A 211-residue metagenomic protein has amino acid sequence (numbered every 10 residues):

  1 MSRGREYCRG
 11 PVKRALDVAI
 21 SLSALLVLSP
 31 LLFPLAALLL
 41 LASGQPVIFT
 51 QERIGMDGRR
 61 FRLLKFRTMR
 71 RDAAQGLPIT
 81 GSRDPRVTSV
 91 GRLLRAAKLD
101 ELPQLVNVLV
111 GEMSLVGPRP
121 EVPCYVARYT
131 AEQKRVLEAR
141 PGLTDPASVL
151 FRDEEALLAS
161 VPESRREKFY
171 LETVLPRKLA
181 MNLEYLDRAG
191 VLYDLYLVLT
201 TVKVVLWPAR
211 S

Functional and structural regions predicted by a protein language model:
S2-A73, Y185-S211: A hydrophobic, helix-centered structural microdomain
R5-Y7, V18, E138-S211: C-terminal terminal-structure detector
S21, F49, T88-R92, C124 (+1 more regions): Positions in alpha-helical segments
F33-A37, Q51-E52, Y125-V126, T130-E138 (+1 more regions): Intrinsically disordered, low-complexity boundary segments flanking structured domains
L35, P78, V116-P118, P123-C124 (+2 more regions): Short, hydrophobic secondary-structure boundary micro-motifs
F49-R86, A147-P176: Short, glycine-rich, amphipathic interfacial segments at transmembrane boundaries or analogous
R70, Y125, Y129, F151-D153 (+1 more regions): Residue-level recognition of alpha-helix termini/interfacial anchor residues
S82-A147: A short, structured surface patch at a secondary-structure boundary
